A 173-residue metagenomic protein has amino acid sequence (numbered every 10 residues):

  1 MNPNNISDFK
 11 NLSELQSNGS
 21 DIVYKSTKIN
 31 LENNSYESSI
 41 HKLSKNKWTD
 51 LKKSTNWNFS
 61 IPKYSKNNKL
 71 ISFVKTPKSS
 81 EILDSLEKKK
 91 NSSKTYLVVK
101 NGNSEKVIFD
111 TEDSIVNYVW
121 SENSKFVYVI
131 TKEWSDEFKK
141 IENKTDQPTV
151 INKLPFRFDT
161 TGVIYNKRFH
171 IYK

Functional and structural regions predicted by a protein language model:
M1, E32-Y36, D159-T160, R168-F169: Blade/loop signatures of beta-propeller domains
M1-L12, H41-S60, K78, L86-V116 (+1 more regions): Multi-bladed beta-propeller domains
N4-S38: Beta-strand-rich domains and repeat architectures in extracellular enzymes and scaffolds, especially beta-propellers
D8-I22, T55-K75, S80, E112-I130 (+1 more regions): Conserved beta-propeller blade repeats
L31, T49, S80, D136: Flexible, glycine-rich phosphate/dinucleotide-binding loops and adjacent beta-alpha linkers at cofactor/substrate
E81-S93, K132-Y172: Predominantly five- to eight-bladed beta-propeller fold
